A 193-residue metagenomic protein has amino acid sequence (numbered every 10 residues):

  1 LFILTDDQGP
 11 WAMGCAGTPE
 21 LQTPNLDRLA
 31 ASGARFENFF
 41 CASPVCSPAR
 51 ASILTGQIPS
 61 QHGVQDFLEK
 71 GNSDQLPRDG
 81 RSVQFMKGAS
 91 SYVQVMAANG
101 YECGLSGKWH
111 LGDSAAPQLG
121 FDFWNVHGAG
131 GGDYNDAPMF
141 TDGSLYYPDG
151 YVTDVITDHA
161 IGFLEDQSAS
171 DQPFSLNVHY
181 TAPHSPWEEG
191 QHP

Functional and structural regions predicted by a protein language model:
L1-P193: Formylglycine-dependent sulfatase
